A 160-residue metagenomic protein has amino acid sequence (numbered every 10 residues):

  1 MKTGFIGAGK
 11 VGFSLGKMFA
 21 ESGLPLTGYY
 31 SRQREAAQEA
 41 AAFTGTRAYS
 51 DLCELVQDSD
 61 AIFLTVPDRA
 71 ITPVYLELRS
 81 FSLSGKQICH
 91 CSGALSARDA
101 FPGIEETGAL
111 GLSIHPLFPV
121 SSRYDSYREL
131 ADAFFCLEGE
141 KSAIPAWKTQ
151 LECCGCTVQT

Functional and structural regions predicted by a protein language model:
M1-S50, E54: NAD(P)+-binding Rossmann beta1-loop-alpha1 motif at the extreme N-terminus of oxidoreductases
A8, G93-A94, L117, G139-S142: Short coil/turn segments
F13, Q38, T72-P73, R98 (+1 more regions): Alpha-helical elements of the RecA-like P-loop NTPase motor core of helicases
L24-P25, A109, C156: Short phosphate-binding/catalytic loops that engage adenosine nucleotides
T27-S31, I88-C91, F135-E138: Short, hydrophobic beta-strand segments that form beta-sheet elements in well-ordered domains
E39-F43, Y127-T160: Internal alpha-helical scaffold of NAD(P)-dependent oxidoreductase catalytic cores
A48-S126: Rossmann-like NAD(P)(H) cofactor-binding subdomain of soluble oxidoreductases
